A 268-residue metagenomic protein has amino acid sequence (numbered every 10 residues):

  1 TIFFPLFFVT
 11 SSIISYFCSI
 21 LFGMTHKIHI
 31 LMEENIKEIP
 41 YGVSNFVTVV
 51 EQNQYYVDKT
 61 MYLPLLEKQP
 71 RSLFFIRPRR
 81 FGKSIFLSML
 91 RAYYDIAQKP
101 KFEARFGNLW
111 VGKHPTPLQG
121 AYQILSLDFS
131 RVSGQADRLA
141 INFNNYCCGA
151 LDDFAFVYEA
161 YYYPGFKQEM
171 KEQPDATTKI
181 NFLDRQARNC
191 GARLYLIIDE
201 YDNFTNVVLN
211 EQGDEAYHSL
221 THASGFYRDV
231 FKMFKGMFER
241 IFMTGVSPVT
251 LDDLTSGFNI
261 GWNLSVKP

Functional and structural regions predicted by a protein language model:
T1-G23: Hydrophobic alpha-helical signal peptides and transmembrane signal-/tail-anchor segments that drive secretory-pathway
S19-P268: Phosphate-binding site recognition
